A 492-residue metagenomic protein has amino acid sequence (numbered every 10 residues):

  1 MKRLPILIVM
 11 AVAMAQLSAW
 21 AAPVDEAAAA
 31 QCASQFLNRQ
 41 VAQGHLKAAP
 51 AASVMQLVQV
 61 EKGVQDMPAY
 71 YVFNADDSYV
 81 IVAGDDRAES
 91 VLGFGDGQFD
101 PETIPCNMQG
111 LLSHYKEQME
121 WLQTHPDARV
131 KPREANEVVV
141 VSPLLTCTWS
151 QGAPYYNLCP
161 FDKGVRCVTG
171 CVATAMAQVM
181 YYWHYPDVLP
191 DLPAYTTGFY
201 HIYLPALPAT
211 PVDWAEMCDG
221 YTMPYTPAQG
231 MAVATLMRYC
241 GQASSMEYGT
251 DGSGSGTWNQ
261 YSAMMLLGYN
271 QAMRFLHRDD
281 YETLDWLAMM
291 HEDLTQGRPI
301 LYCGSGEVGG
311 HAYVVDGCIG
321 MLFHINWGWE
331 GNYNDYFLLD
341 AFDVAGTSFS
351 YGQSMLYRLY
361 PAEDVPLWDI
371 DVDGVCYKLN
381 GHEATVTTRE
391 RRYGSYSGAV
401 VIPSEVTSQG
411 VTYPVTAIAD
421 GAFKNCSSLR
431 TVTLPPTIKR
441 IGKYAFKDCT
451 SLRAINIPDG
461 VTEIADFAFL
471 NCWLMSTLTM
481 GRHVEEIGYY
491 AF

Functional and structural regions predicted by a protein language model:
M1-P5: Positively charged n-region of N-terminal signal peptides that target proteins for export
L7-Q16: Bacterial N-terminal signal peptides
L17-A21: Sec/Tat signal peptide C-region and signal peptidase I cleavage site
P23-V58, G63-D66, V80-I81, R87-S150 (+2 more regions): Cys-His-centered catalytic/binding microenvironment captured across papain-like cysteine peptidases and homologous
A52, V58-D76, M265-N326: Active-site-adjacent substructure of cysteine-protease-like catalytic cores
V91-S253: Active-site-adjacent structural segments surrounding the nucleophilic cysteine of cysteine proteases and isopeptidases
G381-H382, S395-A417, S427-R440, T450-E463 (+1 more regions): Structural signature of tandem-repeat unit edges
A419-A422, G442-K447, A465-L470, G488-A491: Consensus positions within tandem repeat domains that build extended binding/scaffold surfaces
